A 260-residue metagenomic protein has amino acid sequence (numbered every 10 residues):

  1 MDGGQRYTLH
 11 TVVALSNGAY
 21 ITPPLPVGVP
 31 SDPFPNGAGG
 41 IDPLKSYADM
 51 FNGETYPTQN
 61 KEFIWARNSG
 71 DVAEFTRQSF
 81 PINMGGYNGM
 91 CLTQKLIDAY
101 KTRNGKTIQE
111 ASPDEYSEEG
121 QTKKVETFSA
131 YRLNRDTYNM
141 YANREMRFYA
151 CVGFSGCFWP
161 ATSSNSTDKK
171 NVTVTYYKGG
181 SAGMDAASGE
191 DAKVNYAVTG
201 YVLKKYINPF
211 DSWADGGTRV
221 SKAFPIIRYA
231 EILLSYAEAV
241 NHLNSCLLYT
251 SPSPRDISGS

Functional and structural regions predicted by a protein language model:
M1-G183: An aromatic- and glycine-enriched ligand-binding surface/loop that stacks and positions planar moieties
N134-L248: C-terminal substrate/ligand-recognition segments
Y249-D256: Conserved small/polar residues in nucleotide/adenosyl-binding loops
